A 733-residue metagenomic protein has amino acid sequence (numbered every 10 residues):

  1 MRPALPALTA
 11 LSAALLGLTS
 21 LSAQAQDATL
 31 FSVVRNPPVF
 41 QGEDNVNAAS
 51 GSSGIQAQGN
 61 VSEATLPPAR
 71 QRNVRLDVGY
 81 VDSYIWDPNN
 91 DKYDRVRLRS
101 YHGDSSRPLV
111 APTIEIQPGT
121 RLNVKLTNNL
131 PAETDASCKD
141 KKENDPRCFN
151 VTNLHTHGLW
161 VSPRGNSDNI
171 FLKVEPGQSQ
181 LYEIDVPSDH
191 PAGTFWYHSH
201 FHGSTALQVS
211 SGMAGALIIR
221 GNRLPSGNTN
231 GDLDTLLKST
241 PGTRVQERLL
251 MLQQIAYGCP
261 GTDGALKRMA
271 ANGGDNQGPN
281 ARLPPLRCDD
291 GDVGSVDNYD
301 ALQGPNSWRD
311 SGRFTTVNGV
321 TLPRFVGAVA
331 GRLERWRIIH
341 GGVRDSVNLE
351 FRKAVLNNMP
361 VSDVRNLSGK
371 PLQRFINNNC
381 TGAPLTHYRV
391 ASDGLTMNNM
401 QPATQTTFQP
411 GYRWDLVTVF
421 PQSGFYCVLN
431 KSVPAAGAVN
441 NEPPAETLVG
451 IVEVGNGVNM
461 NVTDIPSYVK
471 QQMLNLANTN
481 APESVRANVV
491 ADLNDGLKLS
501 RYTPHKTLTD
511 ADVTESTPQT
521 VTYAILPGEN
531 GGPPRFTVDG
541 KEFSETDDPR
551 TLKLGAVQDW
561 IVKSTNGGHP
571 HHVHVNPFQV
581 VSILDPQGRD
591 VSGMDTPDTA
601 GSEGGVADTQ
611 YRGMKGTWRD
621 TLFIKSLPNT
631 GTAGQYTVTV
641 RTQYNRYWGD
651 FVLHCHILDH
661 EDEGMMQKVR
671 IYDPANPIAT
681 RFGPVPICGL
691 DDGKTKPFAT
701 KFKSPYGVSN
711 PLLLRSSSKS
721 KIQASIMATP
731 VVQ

Functional and structural regions predicted by a protein language model:
M1-A23: Gram-negative bacterial Sec-dependent N-terminal signal peptides
A25-R164, N169-K173, S179-L181, K267 (+6 more regions): N-terminal, post-signal-peptide metal-ligating segments of extracellular/periplasmic oxidoreductases, dominated by
V61-D82, P108-P163, I170-Y257, T321-N357 (+8 more regions): Beta-strand cores of secreted/periplasmic/IMS beta-sandwich domains, seen most often in copper-related folds
K92, A136-E175, V361-T404, P444-P466 (+1 more regions): Active-site pocket scaffolds in enzymes
V161-G177, P187, A256, A270-N488: Histidine- and aromatic-rich segments of cupredoxin/plastocyanin-like copper-binding domains
T205-S211, G437-E446, E663-M666: Beta-sandwich strand segments
L207-Q208, I219, T240-G242, L249-V293: Surface-exposed loop and adjacent secondary-structure segments within mature catalytic domains
V462-T507, P549, D559, S564 (+3 more regions): Catalytic centers of hydrolytic enzymes
